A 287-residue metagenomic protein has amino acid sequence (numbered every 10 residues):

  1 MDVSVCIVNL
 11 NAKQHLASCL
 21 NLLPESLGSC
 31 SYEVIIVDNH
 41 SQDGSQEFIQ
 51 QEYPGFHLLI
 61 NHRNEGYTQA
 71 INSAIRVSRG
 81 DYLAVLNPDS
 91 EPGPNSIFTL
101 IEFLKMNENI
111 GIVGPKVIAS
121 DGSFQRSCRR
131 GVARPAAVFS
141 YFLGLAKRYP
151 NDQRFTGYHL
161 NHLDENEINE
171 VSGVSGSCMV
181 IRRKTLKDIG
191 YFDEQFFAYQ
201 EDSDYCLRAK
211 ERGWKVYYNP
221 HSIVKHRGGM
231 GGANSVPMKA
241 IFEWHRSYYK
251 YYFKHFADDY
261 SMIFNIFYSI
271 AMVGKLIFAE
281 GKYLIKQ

Functional and structural regions predicted by a protein language model:
N21-S31: Short, acidic, metal-binding catalytic loop of nucleotide-sugar glycosyltransferases
L22, D38-E47, R63: A conserved acidic beta->alpha catalytic loop
N61-S78, T99: Glycine-rich, basic loop-to-helix element that forms the pyrophosphate-binding segment of sugar-nucleotide handling
L83: Short aromatic/hydrophobic "clamp" motif used to bind/position activated sugar donors
E91-S127: Conserved donor NDP-sugar-binding/catalytic core segment of glycosyltransferases
V132-S172: Short, flexible, basic/aromatic active-site loop/helix in glycosyltransferases
L163-I223: A short, conserved alpha-helix in the catalytic core of glycosyltransferases
L207-K286: Active-site-adjacent helix/loop segment of glycosyltransferases that harbors family-specific signature motifs
